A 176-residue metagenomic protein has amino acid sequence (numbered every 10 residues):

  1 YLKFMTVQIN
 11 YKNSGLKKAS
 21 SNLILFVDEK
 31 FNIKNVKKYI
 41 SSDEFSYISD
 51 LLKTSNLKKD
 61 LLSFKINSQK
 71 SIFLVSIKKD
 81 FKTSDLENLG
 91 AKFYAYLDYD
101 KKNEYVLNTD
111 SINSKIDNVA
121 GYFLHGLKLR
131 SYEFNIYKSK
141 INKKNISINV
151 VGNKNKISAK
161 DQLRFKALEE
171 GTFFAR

Functional and structural regions predicted by a protein language model:
M5-R176: Short amphipathic alpha-helical segment within the helicase RecA-like ATPase core that mediates nucleic-acid
